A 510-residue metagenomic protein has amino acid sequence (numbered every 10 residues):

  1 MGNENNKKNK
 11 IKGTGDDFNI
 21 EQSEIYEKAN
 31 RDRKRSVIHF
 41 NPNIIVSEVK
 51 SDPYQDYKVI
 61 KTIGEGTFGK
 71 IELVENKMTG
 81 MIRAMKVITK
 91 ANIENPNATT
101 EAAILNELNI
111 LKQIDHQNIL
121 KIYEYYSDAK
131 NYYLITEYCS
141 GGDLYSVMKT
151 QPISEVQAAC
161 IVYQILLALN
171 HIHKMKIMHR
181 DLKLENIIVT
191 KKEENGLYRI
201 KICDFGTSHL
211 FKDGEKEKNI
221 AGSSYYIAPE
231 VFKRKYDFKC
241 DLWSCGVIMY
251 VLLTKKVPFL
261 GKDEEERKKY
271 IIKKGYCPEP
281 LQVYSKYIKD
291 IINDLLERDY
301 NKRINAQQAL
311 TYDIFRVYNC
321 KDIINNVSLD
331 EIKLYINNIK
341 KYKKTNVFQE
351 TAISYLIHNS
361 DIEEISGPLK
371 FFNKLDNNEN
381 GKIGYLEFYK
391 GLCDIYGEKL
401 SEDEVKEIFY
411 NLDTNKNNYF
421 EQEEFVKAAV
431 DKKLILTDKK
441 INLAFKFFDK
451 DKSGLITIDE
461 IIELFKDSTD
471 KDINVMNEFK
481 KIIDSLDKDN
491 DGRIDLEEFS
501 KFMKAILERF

Functional and structural regions predicted by a protein language model:
I60-I71: Protein kinase glycine-rich loop
I82, V87-I114: Conserved N-lobe beta3->alphaC-helix segment of eukaryotic protein kinase catalytic domains
Y125: Activation-segment/catalytic-loop signature of the eukaryotic protein kinase fold
K130-D143, V147: Conserved short submotifs of the Hanks-type protein kinase catalytic core that shape the nucleotide-binding pocket
I161-V162: Activation segment signature within eukaryotic-like protein kinase domains
I353-S354, K382-E398, E421-K432, T457-D470 (+1 more regions): Amphipathic regulatory helices of Ca2+-sensor modules
